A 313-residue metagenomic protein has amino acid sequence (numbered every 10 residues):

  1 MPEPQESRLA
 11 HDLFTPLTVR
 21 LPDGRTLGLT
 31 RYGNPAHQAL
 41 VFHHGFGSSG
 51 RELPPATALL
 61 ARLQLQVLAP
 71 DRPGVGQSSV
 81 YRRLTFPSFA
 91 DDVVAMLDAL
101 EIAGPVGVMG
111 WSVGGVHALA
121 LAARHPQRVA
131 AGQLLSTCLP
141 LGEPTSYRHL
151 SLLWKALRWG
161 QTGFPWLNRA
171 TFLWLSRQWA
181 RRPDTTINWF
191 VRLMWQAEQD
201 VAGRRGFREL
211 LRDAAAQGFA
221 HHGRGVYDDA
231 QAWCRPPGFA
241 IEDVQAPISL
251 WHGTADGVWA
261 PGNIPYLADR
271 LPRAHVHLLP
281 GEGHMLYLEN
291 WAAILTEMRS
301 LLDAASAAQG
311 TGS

Functional and structural regions predicted by a protein language model:
A36-H37, H44-S49, S112, T254: Active-site glycine-rich loops that stabilize anionic/oxyanionic intermediates across multiple enzyme folds
F46-A58: The serine-hydrolase catalytic nucleophile loop
L60-V80: Conserved alpha/beta-hydrolase
S88-V106: Conserved acidic catalytic loop of the alpha/beta-hydrolase fold
L152-F239: Alpha/beta-hydrolase
V244, L250-H252, D256: Short beta-strand/loop motif that positions the catalytic acidic residue of the alpha/beta-hydrolase fold
G257-N263: Conserved alpha/beta-hydrolase "acid-adjacent" motif
A274-S313: Catalytic active-site module of serine/aspartate enzymes centered on a nucleophile-bearing elbow/loop
